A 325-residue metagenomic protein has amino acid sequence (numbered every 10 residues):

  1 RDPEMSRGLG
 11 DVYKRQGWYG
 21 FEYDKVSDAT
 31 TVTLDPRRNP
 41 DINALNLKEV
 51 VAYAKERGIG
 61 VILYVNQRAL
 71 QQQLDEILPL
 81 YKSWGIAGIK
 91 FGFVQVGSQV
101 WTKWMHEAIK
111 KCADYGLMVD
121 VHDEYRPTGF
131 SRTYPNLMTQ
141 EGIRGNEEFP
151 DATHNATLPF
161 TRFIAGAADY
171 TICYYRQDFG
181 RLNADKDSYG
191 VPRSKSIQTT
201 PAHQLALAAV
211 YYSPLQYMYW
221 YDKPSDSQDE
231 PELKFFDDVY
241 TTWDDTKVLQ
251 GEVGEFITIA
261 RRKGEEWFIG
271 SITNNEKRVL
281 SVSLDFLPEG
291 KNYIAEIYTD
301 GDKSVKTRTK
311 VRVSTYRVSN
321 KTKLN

Functional and structural regions predicted by a protein language model:
R1-L9, Y13: Single conserved hydrophobic/aromatic residue that forms the stacking wall/gate of nucleotide- or nucleobase-binding
V12, T246, F256-I259: Active-site loops and adjacent core secondary-structure elements that bind or stabilize anionic groups
Q16-T200: Aromatic- and carboxylate-enriched substrate-binding clefts and catalytic-loop regions of carbohydrate-active enzymes
A202, A206-L249: Catalytic cores of secreted or luminal carbohydrate-active enzymes
V253-E289: Carbohydrate-binding surface patches
F286-D302: Solvent-exposed beta-hairpin/edge-strand motifs
S314-N325: C-terminal beta-strand-rich structural cap/linker in extracellular carbohydrate-active enzymes
